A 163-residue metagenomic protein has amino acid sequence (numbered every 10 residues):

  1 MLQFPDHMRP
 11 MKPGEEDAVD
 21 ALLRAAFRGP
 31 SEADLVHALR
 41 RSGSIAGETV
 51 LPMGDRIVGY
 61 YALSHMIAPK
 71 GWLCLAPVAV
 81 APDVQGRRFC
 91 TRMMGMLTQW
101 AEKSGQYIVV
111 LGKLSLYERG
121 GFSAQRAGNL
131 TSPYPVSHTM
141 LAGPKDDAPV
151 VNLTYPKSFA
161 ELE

Functional and structural regions predicted by a protein language model:
M1-L35, S44-P52, R56-I57, C74 (+2 more regions): Short amphipathic alpha-helix that is part of the acyltransferase structural core
V36-R41, G128-L130: Short, solvent-exposed loop/turn elements at beta->coil junctions and helix N-caps that rim active or binding pockets
H65-I67, P82, P144: Short, low-complexity Ser/Thr-rich regulatory SLiMs
M66-L75, Q85: A conserved beta-turn-beta hairpin within the catalytic core of GNAT-like acetyltransferases that forms part
V80, G86-Q99, V110: Conserved acetyl-CoA-binding loop-helix of GNAT-fold acetyltransferases
K103-V136: Conserved active-site alpha-helix within GNAT-family acetyltransferase domains
